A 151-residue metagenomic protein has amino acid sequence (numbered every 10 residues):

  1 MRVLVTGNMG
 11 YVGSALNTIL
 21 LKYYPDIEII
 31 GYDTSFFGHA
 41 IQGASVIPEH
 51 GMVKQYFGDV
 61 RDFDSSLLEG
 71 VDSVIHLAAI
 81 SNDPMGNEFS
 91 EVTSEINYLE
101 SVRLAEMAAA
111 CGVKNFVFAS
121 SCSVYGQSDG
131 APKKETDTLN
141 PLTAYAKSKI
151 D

Functional and structural regions predicted by a protein language model:
M1-S73: N-terminal Rossmann/SDR dinucleotide-binding element
T6, Y32, V74-L77, F116-C122: SDR active-site strand-loop-helix element
G13, D64, P84, G126-Q127: Glycine/Thr-rich phosphate-binding loops of Rossmann-like dinucleotide-binding domains
F36, S81-N82, E100, S123: Alpha/beta-hydrolase active-site loop signature
I41-Q42, P84-V92, Q127-A131: Conserved catalytic-core motifs of eukaryotic protein kinase domains, centered on the activation segment
F57-I96, M107: NAD(P)H-binding glycine-rich loop region in Rossmannoid oxidoreductase-like domains and their noncatalytic homologs
V102-A144: Conserved Rossmann-fold NAD(P)-dependent oxidoreductase catalytic core, especially the SDR/UDP-sugar
A146-D151: Active-site helix of classical SDR
